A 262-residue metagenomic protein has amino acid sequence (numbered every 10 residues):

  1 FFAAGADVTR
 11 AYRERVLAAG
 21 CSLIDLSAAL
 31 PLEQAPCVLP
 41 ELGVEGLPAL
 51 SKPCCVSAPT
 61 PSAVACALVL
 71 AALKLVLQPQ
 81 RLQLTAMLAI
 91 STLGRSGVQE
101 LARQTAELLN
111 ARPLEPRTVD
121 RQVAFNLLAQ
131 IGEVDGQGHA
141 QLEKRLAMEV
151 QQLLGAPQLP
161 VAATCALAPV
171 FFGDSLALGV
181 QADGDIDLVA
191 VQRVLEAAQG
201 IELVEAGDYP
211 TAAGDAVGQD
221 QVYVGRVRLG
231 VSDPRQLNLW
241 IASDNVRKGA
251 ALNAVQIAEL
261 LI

Functional and structural regions predicted by a protein language model:
F1-R121, Q158-P160, V222-Y223, V227-S232 (+3 more regions): N-terminal Rossmann-like NAD(P) cofactor-binding subdomain of oxidoreductases, focused on the glycine-rich
V8, L176, L252: Short, flexible micro-motifs
A65, G138, D187, G249-A250: Secondary-structure boundary/capping motif
R81, A86-N238: C-terminal substrate-binding/catalytic lobe of Rossmann-fold NAD(P)-dependent oxidoreductases
L167-P169, D244-K248: Glycine-rich phosphate/pyrophosphate-binding beta-alpha loops
A216-Y223, K248-A251, L260-I262: Extended alpha-helical regions
